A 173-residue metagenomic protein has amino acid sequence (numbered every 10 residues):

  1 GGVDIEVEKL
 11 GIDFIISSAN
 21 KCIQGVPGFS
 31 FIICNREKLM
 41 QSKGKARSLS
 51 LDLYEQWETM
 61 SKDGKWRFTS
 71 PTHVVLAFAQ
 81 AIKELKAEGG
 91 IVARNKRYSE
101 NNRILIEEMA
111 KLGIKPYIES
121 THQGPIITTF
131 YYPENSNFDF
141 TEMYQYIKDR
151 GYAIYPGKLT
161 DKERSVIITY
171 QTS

Functional and structural regions predicted by a protein language model:
G1-A19: Conserved PLP phosphate-binding loop immediately N-terminal to the Schiff-base lysine helix in PLP-dependent enzymes
D13-F14, S30-F31, I106, Y152-A153: Structural motif
I15-S18, G25, I154-P156: General beta-strand structural signal in soluble alpha/beta enzymes
I16-A19, S61-K65, L112-P116: Glycine-rich, charged/polar anion/phosphate-binding loops that engage phosphate groups from diverse ligands
C22-E107: Active-site C-terminal subdomain of aminotransferase-like
G113-I118, G151-G157: A short linear hydrophobic-aromatic micro-motif
K115-I147: Conserved PLP-binding catalytic core of the aspartate aminotransferase-like
T129-N135, Y152-S173: Conserved PLP-binding active-site segment of the aspartate aminotransferase-like
